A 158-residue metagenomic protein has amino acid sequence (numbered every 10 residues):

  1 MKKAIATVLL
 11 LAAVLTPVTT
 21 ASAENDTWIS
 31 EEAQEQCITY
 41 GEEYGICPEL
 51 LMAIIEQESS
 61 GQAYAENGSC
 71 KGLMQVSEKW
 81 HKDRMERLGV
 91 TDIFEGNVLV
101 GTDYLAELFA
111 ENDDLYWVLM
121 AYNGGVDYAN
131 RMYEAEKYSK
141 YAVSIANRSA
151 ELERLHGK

Functional and structural regions predicted by a protein language model:
K2-Q36, Y40-Y44, G61-Q62, K79-K158: Non-catalytic cell-wall polysaccharide-engagement segments
A33, I46-K71, V76: Secreted/periplasmic proteins that engage bacterial cell-wall peptidoglycan
